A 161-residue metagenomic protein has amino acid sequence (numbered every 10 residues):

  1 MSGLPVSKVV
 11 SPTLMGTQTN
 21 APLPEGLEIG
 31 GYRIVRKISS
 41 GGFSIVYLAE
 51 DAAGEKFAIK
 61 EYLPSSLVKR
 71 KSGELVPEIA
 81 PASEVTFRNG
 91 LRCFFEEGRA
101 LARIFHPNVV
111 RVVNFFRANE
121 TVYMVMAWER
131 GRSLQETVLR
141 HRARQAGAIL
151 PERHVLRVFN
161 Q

Functional and structural regions predicted by a protein language model:
I34-G41, V46: Protein kinase glycine-rich loop
S39, E96, F105-N108: Flexible N-lobe loop architecture of eukaryotic-like protein kinase catalytic domains
F43, H106-V109, L134: Non-catalytic scaffold residues of the protein kinase domain
E50-F57, L63-V68: Conserved N-lobe loop of protein kinases adjacent to the ATP-binding glycine-rich P-loop
K71-R103: AlphaC helix of the eukaryotic protein kinase fold
F115: Activation-segment/catalytic-loop signature of the eukaryotic protein kinase fold
N119-S133, T137, H141: Conserved short submotifs of the Hanks-type protein kinase catalytic core that shape the nucleotide-binding pocket
V158-F159: Activation segment signature within eukaryotic-like protein kinase domains
